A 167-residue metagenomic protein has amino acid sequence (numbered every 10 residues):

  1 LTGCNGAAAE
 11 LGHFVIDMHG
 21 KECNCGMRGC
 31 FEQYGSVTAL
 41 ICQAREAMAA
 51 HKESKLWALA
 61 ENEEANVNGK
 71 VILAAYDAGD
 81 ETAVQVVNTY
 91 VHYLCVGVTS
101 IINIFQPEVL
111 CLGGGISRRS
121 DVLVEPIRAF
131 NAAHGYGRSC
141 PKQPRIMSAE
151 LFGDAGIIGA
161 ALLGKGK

Functional and structural regions predicted by a protein language model:
L1-A7: Hydrophobic alpha-helical segments and helix pairs
A7-I16: Short, intrinsically disordered, charge-biased short linear motifs at domain edges
V15-E22, M27-K167: ATP-binding/phosphotransfer module of carbohydrate and carboxylate kinases, centering on a glycine-rich
